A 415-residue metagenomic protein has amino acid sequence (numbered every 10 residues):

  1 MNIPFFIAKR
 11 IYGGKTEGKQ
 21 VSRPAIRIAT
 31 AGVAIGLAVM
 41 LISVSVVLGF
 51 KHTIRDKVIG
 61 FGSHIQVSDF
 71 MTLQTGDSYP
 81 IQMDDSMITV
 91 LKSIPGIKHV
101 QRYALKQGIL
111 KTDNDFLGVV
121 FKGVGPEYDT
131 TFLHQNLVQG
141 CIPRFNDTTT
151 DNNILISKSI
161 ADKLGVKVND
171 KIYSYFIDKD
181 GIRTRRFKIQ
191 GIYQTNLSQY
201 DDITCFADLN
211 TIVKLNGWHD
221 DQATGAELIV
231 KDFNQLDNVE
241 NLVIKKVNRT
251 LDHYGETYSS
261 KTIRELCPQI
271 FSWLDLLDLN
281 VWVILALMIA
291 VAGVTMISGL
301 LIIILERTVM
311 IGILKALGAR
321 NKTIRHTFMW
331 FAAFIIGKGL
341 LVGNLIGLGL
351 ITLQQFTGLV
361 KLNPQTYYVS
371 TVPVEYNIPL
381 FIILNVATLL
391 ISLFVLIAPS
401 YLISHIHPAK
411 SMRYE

Functional and structural regions predicted by a protein language model:
T16-R27, V239-L242, K246-V291, I303-L305: Peri-transmembrane interface segments
V21-L48, D275-M310, A333-V342, L390-F394: Hydrophobic alpha-helical transmembrane segments of multi-pass inner-membrane transport and secretion
K51-D85: Membrane-interface junction motifs in transport/secretion proteins
I65, D221-I244, S259: A short beta-strand structural signal in non-transmembrane regions
I81, D85-D221: A structural signal for hydrophobic secondary-structure junctions, strongest on transmembrane helix-loop-helix units
L301-I303, M310-Q355: Transmembrane alpha-helical interface segments in multi-pass membrane proteins
K338-L384, I397-Y401, H405: Short helix-loop junctions at transmembrane helix boundaries
Y401-E415: Short cytosolic juxtamembrane segments of multi-pass membrane proteins
